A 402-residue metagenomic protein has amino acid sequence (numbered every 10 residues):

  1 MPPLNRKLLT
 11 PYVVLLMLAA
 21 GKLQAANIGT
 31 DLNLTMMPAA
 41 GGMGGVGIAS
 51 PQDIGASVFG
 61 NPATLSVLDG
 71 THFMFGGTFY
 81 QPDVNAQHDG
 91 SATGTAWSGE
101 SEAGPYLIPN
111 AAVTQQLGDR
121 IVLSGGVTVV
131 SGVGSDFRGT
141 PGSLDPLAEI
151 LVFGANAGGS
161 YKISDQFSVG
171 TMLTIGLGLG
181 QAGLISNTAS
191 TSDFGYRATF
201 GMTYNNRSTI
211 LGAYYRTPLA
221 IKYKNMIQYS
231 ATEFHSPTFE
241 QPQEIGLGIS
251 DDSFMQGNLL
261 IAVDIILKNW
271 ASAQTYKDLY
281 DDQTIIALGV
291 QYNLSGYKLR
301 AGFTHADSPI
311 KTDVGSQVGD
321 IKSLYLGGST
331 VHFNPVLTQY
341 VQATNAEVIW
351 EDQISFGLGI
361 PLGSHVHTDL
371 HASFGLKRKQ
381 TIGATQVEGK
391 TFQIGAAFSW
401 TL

Functional and structural regions predicted by a protein language model:
M1-T30: Cleavable N-terminal export/targeting peptides
A25, G60-L65, G77-T78, G90-W97 (+1 more regions): Beta-barrel outer-membrane channel/assembly domains of diderm bacteria
A26-G44, I48, S91-S98, G104-L402: Outer-membrane beta-barrel porins/channels
D31-G47, S66-N85: Transmembrane beta-strand segments of Gram-negative outer membrane beta-barrel proteins
A40, G55-A56, G70-Q81, I108-N110 (+1 more regions): A common structural microfeature
I48-Q52, V58-D69, V113-L117: Outer-membrane beta-barrel pore proteins
G55, G70, N85-G90, G383: Short, glycine/acidic-enriched capping/hinge loops at junctions between secondary-structure elements
L65-S66, Q81, S131, D165: Glycine-rich nucleotide phosphate-binding loop and flanking beta-alpha elements of Rossmann-like dinucleotide-binding
